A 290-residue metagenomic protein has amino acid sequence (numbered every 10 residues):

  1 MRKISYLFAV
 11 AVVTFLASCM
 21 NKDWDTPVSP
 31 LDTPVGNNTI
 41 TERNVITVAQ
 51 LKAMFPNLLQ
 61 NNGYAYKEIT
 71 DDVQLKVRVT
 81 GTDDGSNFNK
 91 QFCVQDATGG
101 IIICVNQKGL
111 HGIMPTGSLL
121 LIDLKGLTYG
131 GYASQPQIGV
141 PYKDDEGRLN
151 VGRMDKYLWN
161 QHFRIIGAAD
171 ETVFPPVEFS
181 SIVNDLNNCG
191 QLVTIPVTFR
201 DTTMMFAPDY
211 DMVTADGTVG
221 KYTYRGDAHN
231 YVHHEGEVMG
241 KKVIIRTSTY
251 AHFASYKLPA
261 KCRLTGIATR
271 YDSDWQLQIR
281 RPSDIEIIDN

Functional and structural regions predicted by a protein language model:
M1-S5, N21: Positively charged n-region of N-terminal signal peptides that target proteins for export
S5-V12: Sec-dependent signal peptide hydrophobic core
F15-S18: C-terminal motif of bacterial Sec signal peptides marking the signal peptidase cleavage site
M20-N89, C93-N290: OB-fold nucleic-acid-binding modules
